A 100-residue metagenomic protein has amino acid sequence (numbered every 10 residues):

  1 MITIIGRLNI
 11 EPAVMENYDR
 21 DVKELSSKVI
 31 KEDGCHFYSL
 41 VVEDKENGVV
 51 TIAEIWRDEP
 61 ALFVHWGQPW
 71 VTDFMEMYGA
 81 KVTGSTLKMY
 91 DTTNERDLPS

Functional and structural regions predicted by a protein language model:
I2, L40-E46, M75-S100: Glycine-rich beta-strand-turn "strand-cap" elements at beta-sheet edges
I2-H36: N-terminal first-folded block
I2-N9, S39-W66: Short, well-ordered beta-strand segments in beta-rich or mixed alpha/beta enzyme and ligand-binding folds
I5-R7, E11, Q68-P69, N94-S100: Short flexible/disordered coil segments
V14-E16, P60, E95: Residue-level signal for secondary-structure boundary sites
E24, K28-F37, I55-M89: An amphipathic, aromatic/His-enriched active-site/gating alpha helix that lines ligand/cofactor pockets
